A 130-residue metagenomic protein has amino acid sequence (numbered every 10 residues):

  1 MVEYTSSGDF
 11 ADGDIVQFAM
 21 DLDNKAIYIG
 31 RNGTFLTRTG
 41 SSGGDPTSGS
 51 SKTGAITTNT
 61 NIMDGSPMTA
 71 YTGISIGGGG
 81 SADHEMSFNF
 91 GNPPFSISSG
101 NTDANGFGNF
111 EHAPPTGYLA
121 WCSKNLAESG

Functional and structural regions predicted by a protein language model:
M1-G130: Polar, enzyme-active/binding microenvironments
